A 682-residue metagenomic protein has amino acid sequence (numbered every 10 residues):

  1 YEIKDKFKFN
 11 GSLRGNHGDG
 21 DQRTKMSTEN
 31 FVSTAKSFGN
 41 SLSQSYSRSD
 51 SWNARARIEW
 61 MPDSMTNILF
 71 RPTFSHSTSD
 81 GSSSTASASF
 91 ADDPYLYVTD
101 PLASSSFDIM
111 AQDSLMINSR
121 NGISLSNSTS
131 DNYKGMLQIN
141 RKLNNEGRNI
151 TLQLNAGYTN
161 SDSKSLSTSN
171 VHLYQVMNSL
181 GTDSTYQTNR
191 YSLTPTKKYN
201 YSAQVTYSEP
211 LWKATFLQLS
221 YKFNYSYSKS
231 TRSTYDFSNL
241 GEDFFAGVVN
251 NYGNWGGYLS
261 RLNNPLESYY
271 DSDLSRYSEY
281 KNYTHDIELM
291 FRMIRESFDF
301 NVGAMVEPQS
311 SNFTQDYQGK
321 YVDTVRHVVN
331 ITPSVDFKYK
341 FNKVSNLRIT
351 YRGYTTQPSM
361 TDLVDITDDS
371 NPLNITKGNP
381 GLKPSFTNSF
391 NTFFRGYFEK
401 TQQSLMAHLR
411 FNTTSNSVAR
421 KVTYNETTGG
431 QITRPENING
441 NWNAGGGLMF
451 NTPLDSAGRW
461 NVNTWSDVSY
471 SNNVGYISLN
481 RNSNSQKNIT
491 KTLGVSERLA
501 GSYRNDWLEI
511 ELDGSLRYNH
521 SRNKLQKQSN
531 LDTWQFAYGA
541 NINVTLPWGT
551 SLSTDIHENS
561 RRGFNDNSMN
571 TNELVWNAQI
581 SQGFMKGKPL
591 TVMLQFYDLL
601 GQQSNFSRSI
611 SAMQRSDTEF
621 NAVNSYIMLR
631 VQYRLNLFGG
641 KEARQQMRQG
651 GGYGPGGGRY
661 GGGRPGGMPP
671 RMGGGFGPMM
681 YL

Functional and structural regions predicted by a protein language model:
Y1-L682: Primarily recognizes Gram-negative and organellar outer-membrane beta-barrels
